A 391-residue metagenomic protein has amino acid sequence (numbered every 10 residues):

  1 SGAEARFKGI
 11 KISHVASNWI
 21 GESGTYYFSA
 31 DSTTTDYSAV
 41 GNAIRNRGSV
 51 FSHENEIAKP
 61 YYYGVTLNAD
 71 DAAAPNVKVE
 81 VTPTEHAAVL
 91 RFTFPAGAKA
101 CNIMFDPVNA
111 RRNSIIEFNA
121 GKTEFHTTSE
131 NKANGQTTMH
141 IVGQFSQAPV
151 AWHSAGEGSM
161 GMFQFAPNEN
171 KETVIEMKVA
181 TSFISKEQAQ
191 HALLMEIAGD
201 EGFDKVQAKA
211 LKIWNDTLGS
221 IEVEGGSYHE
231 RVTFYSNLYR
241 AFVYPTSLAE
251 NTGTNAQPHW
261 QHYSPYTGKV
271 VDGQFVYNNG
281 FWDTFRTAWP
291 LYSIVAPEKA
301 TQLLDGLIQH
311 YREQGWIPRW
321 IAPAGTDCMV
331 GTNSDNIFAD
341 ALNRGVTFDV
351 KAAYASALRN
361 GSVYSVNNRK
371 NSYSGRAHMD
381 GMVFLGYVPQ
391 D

Functional and structural regions predicted by a protein language model:
S1-N336, L342-D391: Accessory carbohydrate-recognition regions in carbohydrate-active enzymes
